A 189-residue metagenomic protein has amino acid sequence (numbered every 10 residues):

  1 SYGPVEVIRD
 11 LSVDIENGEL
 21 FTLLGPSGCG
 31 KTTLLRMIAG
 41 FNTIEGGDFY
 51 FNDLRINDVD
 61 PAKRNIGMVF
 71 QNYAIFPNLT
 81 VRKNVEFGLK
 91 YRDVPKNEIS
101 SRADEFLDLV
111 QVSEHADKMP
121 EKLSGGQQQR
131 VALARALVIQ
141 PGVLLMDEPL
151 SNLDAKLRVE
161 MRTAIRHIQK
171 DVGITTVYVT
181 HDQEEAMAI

Functional and structural regions predicted by a protein language model:
L24-P26: The feature captures the beta-strand-to-loop junction immediately N-terminal to the Walker
T32-L35, V131: ABC ATPase nucleotide-binding domain helices that frame the ATP-binding cleft
A39: Helix-to-loop junction immediately C-terminal to a conserved catalytic motif
E45-D48, E98: Conserved coupling/switch loops of ABC nucleotide-binding domains, chiefly the family-specific signature
G47-R55: Conserved ABC transporter NBD signature motif
P61-G67, Q71, I75-I189: ABC ATPase nucleotide-binding domains
